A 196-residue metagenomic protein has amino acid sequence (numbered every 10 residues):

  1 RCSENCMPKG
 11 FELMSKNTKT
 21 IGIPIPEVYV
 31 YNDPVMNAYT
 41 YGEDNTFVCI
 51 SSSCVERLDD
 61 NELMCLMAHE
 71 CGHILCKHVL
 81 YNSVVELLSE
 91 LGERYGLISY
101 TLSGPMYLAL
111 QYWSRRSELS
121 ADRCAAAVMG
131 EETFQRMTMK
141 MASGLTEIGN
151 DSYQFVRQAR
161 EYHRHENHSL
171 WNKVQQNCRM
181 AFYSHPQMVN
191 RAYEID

Functional and structural regions predicted by a protein language model:
R1-M67, C71-L80: Peri-catalytic and regulatory segments of divalent metal-dependent proteins
N5-F11, N17-I25, G92, G96-E166: Short helix/loop segments within enzyme catalytic domains that coordinate or immediately flank catalytic cofactors
M14, I50, A121, A181 (+1 more regions): Residue-level signature of catalytic and energy-coupling elements of molecular machines, predominantly ATP/GTP-dependent
Y41, S53-N61, A68-E118: Membrane-embedded catalytic scaffold of the fatty acid hydroxylase/desaturase
C76, A125-M129, D196: Generic helix-packing signal
E147, S152-D196: Pan-zinc metallopeptidase signature
